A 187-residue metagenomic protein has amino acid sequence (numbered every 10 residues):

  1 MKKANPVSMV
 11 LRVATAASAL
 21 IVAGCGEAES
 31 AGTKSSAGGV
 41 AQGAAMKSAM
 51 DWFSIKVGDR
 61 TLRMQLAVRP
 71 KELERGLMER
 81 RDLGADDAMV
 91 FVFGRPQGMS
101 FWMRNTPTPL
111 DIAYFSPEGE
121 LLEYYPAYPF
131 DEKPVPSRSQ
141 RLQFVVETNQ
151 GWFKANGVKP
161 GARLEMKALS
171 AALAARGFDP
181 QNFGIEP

Functional and structural regions predicted by a protein language model:
K2-A14: Bacterial N-terminal signal peptides that target proteins for export
A16-A19: Short secondary-structure subsegments characteristic of cysteine-rich extracellular domains
I21-G24: C-terminal motif of bacterial Sec signal peptides marking the signal peptidase cleavage site
G26-P187: Compact, glycine-rich, soluble single-domain proteins
